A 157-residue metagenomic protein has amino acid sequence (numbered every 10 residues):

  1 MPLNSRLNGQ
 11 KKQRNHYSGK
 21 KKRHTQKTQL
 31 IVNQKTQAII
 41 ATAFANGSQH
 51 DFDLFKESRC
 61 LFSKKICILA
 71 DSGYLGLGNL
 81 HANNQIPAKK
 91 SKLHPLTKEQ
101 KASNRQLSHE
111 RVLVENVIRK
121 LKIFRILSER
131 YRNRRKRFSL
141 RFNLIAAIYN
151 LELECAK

Functional and structural regions predicted by a protein language model:
M1-K157: Short, well-ordered secondary-structure "scaffold" segments embedded in the functional core of diverse domains
